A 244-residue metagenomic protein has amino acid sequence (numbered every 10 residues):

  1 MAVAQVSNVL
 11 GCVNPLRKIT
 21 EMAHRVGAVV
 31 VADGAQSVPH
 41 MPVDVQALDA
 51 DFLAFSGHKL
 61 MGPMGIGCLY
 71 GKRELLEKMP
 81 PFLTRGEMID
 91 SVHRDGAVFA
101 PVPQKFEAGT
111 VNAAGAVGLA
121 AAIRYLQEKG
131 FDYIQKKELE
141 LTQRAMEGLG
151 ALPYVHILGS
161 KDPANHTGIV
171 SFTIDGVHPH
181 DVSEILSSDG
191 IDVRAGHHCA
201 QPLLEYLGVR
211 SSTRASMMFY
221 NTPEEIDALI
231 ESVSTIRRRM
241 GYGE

Functional and structural regions predicted by a protein language model:
M1-E244: Pyridoxal 5′-phosphate
